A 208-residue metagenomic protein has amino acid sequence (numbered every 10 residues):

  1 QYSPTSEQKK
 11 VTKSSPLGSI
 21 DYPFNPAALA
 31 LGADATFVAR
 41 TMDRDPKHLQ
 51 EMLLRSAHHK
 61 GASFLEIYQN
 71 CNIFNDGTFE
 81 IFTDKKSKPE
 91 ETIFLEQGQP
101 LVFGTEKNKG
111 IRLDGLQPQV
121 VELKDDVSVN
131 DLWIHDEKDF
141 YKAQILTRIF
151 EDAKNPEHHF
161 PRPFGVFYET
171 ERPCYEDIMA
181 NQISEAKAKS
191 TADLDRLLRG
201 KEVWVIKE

Functional and structural regions predicted by a protein language model:
Q1-K138: Glycine-rich ThDP/TPP pyrophosphate-binding loop and its adjacent helix/strand module within ThDP-dependent enzymes
E90-F94, P100-E208: Conserved acidic/glycine
